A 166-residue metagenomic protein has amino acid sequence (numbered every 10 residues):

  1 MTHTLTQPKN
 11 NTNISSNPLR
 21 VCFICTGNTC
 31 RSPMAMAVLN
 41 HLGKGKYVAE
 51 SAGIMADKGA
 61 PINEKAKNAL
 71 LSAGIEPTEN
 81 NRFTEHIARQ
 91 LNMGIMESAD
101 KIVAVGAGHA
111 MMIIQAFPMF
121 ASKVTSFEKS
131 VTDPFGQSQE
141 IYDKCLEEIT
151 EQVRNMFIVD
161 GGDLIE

Functional and structural regions predicted by a protein language model:
M1-E166: Short polar/charged helix/loop
